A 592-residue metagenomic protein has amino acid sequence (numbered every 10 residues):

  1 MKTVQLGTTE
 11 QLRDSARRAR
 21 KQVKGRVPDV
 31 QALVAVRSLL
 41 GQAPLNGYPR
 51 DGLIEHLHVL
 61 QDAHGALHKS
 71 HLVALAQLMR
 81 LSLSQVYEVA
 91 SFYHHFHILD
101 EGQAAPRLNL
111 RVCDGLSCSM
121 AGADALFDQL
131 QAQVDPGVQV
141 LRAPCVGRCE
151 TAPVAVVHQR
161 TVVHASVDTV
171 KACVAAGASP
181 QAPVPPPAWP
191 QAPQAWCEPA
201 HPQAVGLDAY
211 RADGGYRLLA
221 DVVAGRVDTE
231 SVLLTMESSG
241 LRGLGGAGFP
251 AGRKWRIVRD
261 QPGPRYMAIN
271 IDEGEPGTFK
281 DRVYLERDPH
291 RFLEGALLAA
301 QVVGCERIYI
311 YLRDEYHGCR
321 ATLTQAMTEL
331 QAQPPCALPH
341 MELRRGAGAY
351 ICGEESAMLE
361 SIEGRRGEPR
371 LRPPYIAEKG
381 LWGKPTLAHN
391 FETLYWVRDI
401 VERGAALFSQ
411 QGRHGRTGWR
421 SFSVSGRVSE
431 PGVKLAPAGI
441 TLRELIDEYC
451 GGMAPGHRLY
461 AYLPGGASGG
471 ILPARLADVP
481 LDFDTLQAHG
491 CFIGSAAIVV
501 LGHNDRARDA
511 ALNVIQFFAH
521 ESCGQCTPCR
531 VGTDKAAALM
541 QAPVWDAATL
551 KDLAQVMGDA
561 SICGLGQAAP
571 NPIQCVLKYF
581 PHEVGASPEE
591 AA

Functional and structural regions predicted by a protein language model:
S15-L110, D114-V146, E150-P186, R217-S238 (+7 more regions): Ferredoxin-type iron-sulfur electron-transfer modules in oxidoreductases and energy-metabolism complexes
Y93, D288-V302: Histidine-anchored nucleotide/phosphate-binding helix
L108-L110, V138-Q139, V154, P264-M267 (+12 more regions): Structural motif
A178-M236, H389-V401: Flexible inter-domain linker/hinge segments
Y210-R217, I269-D281, I376-L381, S423-V428: Gly-rich Lys/Arg/Thr-decorated short loops/hinges at beta-loop-alpha junctions or inter-strand turns that position
V222-Q261, Q410, S423-V424, L435-A436 (+1 more regions): Accessory "access/gating" subregions that flank catalytic or transport cores
G295-A299, A438-A454: Short amphipathic, charge-patterned alpha-helical segments
R320-A438, C450: Hydrophobic alpha-helical positions that pack around
